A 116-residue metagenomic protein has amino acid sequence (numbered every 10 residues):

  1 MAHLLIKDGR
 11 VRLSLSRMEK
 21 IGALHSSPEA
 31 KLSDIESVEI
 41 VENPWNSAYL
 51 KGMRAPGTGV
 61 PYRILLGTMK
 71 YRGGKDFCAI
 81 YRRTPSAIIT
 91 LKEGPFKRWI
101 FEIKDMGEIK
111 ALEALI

Functional and structural regions predicted by a protein language model:
M1-L32, E36-E39: Conserved beta-hairpin
S26-A30, E36-I116: Acidic, Ser/Thr- and proline-rich intrinsically disordered linker/docking segments of eukaryotic scaffolds
